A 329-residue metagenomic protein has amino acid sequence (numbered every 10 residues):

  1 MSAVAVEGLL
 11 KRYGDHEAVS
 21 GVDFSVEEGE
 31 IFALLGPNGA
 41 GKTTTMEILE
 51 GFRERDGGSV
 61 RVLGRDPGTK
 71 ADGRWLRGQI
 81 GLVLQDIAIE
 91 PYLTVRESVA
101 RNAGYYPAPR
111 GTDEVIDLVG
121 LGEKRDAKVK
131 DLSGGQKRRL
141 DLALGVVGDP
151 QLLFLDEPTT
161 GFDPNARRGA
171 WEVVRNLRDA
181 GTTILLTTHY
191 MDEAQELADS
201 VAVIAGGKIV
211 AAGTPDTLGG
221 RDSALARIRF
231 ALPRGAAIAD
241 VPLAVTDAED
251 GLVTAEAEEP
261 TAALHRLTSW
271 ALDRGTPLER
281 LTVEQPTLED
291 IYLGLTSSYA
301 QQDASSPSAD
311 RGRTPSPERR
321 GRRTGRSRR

Functional and structural regions predicted by a protein language model:
E50: Helix-to-loop junction immediately C-terminal to a conserved catalytic motif
G58-T69, L76: Conserved ABC transporter NBD signature motif
A100, G104, P109-R125: Conserved ABC ATPase "signature" region
D149: Conserved catalytic motifs of ABC-family nucleotide-binding domains
L153-E157: Catalytic Walker B motif of ABC-type/P-loop ATPase nucleotide-binding domains
A170-E258, T282: ABC transporter nucleotide-binding domain
